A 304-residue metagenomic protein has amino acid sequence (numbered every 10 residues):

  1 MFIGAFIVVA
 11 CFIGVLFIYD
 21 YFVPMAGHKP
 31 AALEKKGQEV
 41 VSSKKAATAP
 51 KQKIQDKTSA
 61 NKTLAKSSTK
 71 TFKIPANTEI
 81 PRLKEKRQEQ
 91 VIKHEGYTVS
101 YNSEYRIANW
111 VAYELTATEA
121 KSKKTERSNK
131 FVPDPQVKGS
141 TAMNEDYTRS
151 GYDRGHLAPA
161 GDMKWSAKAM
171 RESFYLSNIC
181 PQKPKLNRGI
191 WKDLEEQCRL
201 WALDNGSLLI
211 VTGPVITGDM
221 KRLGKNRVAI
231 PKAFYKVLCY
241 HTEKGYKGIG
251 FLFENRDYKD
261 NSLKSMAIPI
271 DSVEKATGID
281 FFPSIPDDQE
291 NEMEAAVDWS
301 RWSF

Functional and structural regions predicted by a protein language model:
M1-F304: Domain-level detector for secreted/extracellular nuclease and nuclease-toxin modules, and for the ENPP-like C-terminal
